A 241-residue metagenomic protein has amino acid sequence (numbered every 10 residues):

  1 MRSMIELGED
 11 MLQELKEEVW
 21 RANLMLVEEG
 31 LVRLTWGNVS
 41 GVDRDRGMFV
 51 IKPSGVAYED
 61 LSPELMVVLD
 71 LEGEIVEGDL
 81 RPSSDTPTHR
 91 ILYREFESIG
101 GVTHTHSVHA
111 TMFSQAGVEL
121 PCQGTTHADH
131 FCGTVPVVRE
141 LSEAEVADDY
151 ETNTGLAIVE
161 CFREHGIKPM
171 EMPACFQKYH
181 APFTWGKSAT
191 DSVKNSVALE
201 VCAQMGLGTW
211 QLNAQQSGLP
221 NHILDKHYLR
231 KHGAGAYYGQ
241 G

Functional and structural regions predicted by a protein language model:
R2-G241: Glycine-rich flexible loops
